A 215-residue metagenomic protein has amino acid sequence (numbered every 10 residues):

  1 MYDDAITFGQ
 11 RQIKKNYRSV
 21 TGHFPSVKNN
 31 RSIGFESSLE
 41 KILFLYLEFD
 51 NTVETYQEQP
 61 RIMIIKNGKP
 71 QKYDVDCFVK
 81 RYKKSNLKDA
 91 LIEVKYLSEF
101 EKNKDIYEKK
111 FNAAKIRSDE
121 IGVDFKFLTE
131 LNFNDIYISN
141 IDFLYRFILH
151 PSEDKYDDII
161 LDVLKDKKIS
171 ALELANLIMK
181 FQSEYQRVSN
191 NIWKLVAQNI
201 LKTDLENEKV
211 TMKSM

Functional and structural regions predicted by a protein language model:
M1-M215: Electrostatic, structured charged patches in enzyme active sites and in nucleic-acid/phosphate-binding
